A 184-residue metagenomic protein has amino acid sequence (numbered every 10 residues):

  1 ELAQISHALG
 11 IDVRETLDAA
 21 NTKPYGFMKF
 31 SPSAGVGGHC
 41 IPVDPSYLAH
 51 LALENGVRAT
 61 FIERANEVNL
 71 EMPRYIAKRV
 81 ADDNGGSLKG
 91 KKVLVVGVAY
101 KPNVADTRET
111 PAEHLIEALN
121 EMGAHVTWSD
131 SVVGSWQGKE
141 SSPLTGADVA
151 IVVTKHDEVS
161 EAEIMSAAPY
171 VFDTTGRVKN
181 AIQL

Functional and structural regions predicted by a protein language model:
E1-L184: Structural/interface elements that position substrates and couple domains in central-metabolism enzymes
